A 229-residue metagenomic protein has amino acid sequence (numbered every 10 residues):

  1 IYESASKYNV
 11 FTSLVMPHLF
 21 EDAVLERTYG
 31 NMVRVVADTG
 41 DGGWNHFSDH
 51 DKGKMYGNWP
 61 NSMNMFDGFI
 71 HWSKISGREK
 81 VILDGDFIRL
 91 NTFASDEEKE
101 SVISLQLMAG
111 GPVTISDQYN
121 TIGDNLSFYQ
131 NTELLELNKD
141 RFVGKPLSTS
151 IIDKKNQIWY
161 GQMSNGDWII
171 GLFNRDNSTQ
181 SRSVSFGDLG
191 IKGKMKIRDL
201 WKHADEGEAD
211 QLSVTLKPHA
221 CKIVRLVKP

Functional and structural regions predicted by a protein language model:
I1-K7: Alpha-helix-loop-beta-strand connector modules within alpha/beta enzyme cores
Y8-N120: Glycan-recognition surfaces
M32, I169, C221-I223: Conserved hydrophobic/aromatic beta-strand scaffold that supports enzyme active sites
D96, E100-V102, Q106-A109, T114-S116 (+2 more regions): Carbohydrate-binding surface patches
S104-S148: Catalytic cores of secreted or luminal carbohydrate-active enzymes
G187-K202: Solvent-exposed beta-hairpin/edge-strand motifs
W201-A209: Short beta-strand and strand-turn-strand segments in soluble, beta-rich domains
E208-P229: C-terminal beta-strand-rich structural cap/linker in extracellular carbohydrate-active enzymes
